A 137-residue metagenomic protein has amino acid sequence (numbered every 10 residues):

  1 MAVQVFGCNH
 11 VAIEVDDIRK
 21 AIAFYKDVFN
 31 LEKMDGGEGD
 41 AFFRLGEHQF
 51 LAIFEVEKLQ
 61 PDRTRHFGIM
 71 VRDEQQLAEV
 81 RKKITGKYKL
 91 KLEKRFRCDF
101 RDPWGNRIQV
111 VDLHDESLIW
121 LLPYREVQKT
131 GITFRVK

Functional and structural regions predicted by a protein language model:
M1-A2, E57-K58, Y88: Short, flexible, glycine/charge-rich loop motifs used to bind or transfer phosphoryl groups or to couple energy/partner
M1-R19, T64-F67, S117, L121-K137: N-terminal beta-strand motif that seeds the catalytic metal site of vicinal oxygen chelate
A2-F6, A12-L51: Core segments of cupin and vicinal oxygen chelate
C8-V15, R44, K58-K83, L92 (+1 more regions): Vicinal oxygen chelate
N30-D35, R72, K87-K91: Short linear motifs in intrinsically disordered
E32-R65, R107-H114: Conserved short beta-strand elements that form part of the metal-binding/catalytic scaffold of enzyme active sites
A52, Q76-A78, I119: Intrinsically disordered, low-complexity acidic/polar segments
R81-K137: Vicinal oxygen chelate
